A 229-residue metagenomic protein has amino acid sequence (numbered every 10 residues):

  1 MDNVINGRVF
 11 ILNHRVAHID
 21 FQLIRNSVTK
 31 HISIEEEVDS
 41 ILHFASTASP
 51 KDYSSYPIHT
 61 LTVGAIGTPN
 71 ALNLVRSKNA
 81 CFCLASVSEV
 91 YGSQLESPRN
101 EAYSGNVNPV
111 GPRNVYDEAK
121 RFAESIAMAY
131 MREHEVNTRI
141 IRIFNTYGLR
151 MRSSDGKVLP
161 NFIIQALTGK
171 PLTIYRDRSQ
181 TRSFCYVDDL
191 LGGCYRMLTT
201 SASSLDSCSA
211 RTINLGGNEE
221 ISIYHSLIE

Functional and structural regions predicted by a protein language model:
M1-T146, L191, L198, Y224: N-terminal Rossmann-like NAD(P)+-binding domain of SDR-like oxidoreductases, especially those catalyzing
F10, N70, E89, L95 (+5 more regions): Short, flexible micro-motifs
V63, L149-G156, R178-G192, S207-E229: Substrate-binding strand-loop-helix patch in Rossmann-like NAD(P)-dependent oxidoreductase/epimerase domains
G111-A119, I143, M151-L159, S183-V187: The catalytic Tyr-centered alpha-helix of NAD(P)H-dependent dehydrogenases
A127, I163, Y195, L227-I228: A conserved short alpha-helical segment within the catalytic HATPase_c
R132, P160-T173, R182-I213: Alpha-helical substrate-binding/gating segment
I140-I143, I174-R176, C208-S209: Short beta-strands and strand-loop turn motifs
